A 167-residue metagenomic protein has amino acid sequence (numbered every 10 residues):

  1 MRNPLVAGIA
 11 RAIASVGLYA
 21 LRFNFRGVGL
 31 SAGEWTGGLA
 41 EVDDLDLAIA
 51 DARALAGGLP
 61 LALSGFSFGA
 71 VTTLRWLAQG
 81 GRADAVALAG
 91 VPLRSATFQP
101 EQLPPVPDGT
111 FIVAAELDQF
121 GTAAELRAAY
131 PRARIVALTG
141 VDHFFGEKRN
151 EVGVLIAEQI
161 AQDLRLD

Functional and structural regions predicted by a protein language model:
M1-N24: Short, surface-exposed "cap/lid" segments of acyl-processing enzymes
L5, E34-L55: Alpha/beta-hydrolase active-site loop
A32-G33, V141-G153: Catalytic histidine-centered segment of alpha/beta-hydrolase-like enzymes
S64-T73: Gly/Ala-rich beta-loop-alpha elbow adjacent to hydrolase catalytic centers
P105-P107, F111-A114, D118: Short beta-strand/loop motif that positions the catalytic acidic residue of the alpha/beta-hydrolase fold
Q119-E125: Conserved alpha/beta-hydrolase "acid-adjacent" motif
E147-D167: Catalytic active-site module of serine/aspartate enzymes centered on a nucleophile-bearing elbow/loop
